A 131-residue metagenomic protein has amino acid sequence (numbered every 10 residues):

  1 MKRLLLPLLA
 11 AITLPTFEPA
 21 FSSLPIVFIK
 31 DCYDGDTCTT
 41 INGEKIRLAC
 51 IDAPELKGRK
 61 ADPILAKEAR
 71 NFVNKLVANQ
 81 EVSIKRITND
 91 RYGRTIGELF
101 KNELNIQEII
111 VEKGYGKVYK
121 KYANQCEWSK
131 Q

Functional and structural regions predicted by a protein language model:
K2-Q131: Small beta-barrel nucleic-acid-binding modules, primarily SNase/OB-fold domains and secondarily Tudor-like barrels
